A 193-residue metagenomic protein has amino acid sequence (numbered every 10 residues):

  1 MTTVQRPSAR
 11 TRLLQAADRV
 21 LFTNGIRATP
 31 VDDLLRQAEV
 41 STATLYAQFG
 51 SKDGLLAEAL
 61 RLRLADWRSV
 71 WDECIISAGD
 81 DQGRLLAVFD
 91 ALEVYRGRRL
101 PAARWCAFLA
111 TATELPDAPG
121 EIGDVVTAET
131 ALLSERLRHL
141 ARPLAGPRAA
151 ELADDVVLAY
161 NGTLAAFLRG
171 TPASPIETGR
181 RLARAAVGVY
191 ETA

Functional and structural regions predicted by a protein language model:
M1-S8, Q15, E191-A193: N-terminal intrinsically disordered/low-complexity leader segments
R12, A16, V20-G54, E58: Helix-turn-helix
L14, L86, A131-R138, R180 (+1 more regions): An amphipathic alpha-helix signature
E58, W71-R104, A153-V156: Hydrophobic alpha-helical connector segments
R61-R68: Short, basic, alpha-helical segments at the C-terminal edge of helix-turn-helix-like DNA-binding modules
D66, E73, E121-L132, R136-H139: Short, solvent-exposed amphipathic helices
R99-G120, D124: Amphipathic alpha-helical segments used for helix-helix packing
P119-A128, P143-A193: Hydrophobic/aromatic-rich alpha-helical bundle segments in the mid-to-C-terminal region
